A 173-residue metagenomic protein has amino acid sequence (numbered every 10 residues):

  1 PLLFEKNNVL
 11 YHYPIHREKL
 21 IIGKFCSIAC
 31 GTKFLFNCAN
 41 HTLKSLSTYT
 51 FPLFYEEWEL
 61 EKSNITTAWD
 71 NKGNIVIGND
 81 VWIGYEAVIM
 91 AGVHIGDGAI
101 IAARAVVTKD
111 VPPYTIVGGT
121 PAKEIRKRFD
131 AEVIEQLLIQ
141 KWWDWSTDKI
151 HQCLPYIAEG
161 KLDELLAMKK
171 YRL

Functional and structural regions predicted by a protein language model:
P1-A91: Flexible, glycine/small-residue-enriched loop-and-beta-strand segment within the central core of proteins
C38-A39, V111, K127-R128: Conserved catalytic-core motifs of eukaryotic protein kinase domains, centered on the activation segment
F51-L53, W58-I89, P121-L173: C-terminal segments of enzyme domains that contribute to small-molecule binding surfaces
E86-A99, A105-T108: Beta-rich strand-turn-strand
I101, G119: Conserved G/P- and acidic residue-centered "switch" motifs that form tight phosphate/ATP-binding loops in soluble
K109, G118: HATPase_c (GHKL) ATP-binding subdomain of two-component histidine kinases
